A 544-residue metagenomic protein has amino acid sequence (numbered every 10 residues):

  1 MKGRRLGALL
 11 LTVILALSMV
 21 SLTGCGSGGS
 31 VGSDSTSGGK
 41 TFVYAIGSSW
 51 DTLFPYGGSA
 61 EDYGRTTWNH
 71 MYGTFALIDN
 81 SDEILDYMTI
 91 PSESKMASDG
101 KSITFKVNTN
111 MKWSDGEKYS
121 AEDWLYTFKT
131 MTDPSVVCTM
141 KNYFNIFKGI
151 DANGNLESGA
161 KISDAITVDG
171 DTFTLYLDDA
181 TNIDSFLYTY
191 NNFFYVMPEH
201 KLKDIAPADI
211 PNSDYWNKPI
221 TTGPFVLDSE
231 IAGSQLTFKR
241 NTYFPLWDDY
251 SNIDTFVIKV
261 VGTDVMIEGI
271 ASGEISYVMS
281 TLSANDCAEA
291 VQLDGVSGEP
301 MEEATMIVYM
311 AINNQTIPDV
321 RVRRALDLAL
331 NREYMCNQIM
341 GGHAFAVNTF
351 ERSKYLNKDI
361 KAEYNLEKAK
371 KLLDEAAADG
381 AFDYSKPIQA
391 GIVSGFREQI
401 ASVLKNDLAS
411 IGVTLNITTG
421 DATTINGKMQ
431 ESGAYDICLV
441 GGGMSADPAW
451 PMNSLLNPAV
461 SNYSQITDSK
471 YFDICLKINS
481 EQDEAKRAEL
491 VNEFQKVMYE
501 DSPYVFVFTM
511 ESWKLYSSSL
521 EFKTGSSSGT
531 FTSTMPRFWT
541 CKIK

Functional and structural regions predicted by a protein language model:
A45-S98, I220: N-terminal lobe/hinge region of extracytoplasmic solute-binding protein
N80, T189-D248, T255: Gly/Pro-rich hinge or "lid" segments in bacterial periplasmic/extracellular proteins
S92-Y143: Aromatic- and charge-enriched surface segment that lines or borders ligand/interaction sites
S120-T127, G170-T174, G223-P224, I253-T255 (+4 more regions): Alpha-helical secondary-structure segments
N142-K203: Surface-exposed binding/hinge segments that line and control ligand-binding clefts or catalytic entry sites
I210-S213, Y243-A288: Ligand-site clamp/hinge motif
K239, P318-N416, E493, K542-K544: Append "and occasionally in soluble cytosolic enzymes with long acidic Gly/Pro-rich linkers
A329-N357, F396-K405, M429-K544: Detector for C-terminal structural segments
